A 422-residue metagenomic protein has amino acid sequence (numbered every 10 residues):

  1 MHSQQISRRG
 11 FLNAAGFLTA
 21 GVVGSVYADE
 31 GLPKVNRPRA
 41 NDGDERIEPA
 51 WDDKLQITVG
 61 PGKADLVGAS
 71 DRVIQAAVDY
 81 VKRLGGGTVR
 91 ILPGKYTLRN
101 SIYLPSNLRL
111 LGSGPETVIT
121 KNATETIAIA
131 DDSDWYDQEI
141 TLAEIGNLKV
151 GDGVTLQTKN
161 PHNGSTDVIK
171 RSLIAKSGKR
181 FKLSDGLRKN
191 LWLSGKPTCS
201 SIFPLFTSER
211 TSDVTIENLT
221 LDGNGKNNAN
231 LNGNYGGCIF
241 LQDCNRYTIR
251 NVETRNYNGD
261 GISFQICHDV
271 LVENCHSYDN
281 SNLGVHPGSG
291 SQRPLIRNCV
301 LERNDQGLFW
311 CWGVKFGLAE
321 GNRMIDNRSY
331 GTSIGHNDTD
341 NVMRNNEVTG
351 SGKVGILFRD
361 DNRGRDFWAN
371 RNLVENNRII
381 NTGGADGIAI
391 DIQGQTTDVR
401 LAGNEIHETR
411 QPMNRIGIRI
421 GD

Functional and structural regions predicted by a protein language model:
M1-N218, D222-N228: Extracellular "leader-to-stem" segments immediately downstream of a signal peptide or signal-anchor in secreted/lumenal
G31-L32, P38, D398, G403-D422: Acidic, glycine- and Ser/Thr-rich low-complexity intrinsically disordered tracts in extracellular/secreted proteins
P61-G62, L92-Y96, S101-I102, N107 (+18 more regions): Beta-strand repeat scaffolds of extracellular/surface proteins
D65, L308, R363-R365: Short, small-residue-enriched loops and turns at beta-alpha junctions that line or gate enzyme active sites
G86-G87, R99-S101, P115, T120-N122 (+9 more regions): Short glycine/acidic-rich loop motifs that flank beta-strands on beta-rich extracellular proteins
T97-R99, N163, G317, N341 (+1 more regions): Flexible loop/turn segments at secondary-structure boundaries
I202-L205, G331, D360-R365: Short, recurring structural edge motifs at helix starts
S212-G223, N245-N256, H268-L283, S291-Q306 (+4 more regions): Right-handed parallel beta-helix
